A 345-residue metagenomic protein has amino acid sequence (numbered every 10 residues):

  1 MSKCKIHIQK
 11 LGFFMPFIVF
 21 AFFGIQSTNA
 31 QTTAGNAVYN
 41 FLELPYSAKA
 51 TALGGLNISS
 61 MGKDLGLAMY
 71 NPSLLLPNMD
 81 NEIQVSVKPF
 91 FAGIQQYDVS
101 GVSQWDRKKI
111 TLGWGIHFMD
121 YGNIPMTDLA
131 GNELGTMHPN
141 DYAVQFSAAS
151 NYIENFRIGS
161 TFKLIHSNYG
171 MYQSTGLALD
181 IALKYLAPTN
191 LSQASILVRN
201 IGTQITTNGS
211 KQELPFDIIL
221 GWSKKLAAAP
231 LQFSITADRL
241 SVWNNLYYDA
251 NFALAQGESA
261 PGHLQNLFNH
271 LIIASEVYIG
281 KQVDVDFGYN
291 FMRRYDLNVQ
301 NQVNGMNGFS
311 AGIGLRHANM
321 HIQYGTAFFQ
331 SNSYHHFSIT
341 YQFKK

Functional and structural regions predicted by a protein language model:
M1-C4, F20, L65, A194: Generic secretory/membrane-interface signal
S2-M15: Bacterial N-terminal signal peptides that target proteins for export
F14-G24: Bacterial N-terminal signal peptides
I25-A30: Sec/Tat signal peptide C-region and signal peptidase I cleavage site
Q31-K345: Subset of outer-membrane beta-barrel
